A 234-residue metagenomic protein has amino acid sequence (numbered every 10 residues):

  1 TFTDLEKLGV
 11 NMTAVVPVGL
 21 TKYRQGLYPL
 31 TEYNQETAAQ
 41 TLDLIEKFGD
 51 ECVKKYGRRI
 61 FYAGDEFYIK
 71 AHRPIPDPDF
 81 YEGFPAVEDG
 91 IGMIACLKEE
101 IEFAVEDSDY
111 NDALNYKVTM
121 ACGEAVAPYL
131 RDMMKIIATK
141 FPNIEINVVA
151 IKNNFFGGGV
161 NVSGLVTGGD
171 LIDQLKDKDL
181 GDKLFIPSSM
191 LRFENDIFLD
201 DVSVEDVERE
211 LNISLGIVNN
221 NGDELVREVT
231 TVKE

Functional and structural regions predicted by a protein language model:
T3-A14, G19-E234: Auxiliary Fe-S-binding modules of radical SAM enzymes
